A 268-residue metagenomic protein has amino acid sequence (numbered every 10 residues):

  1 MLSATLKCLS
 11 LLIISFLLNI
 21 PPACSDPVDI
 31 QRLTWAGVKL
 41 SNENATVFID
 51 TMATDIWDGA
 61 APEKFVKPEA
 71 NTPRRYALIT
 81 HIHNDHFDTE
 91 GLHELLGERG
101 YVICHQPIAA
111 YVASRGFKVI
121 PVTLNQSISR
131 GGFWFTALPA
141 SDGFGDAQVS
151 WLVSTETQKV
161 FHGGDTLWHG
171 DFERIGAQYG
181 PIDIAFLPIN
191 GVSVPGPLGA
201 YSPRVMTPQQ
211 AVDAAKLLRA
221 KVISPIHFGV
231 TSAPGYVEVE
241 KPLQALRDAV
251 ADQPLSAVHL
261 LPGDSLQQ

Functional and structural regions predicted by a protein language model:
C8-N19: Bacterial N-terminal signal peptides
P21-S25: Sec/Tat signal peptide C-region and signal peptidase I cleavage site
D26, L33, C104-Q158, V250-Q267: Metallo-beta-lactamase
D26-V66, A147-G164: Conserved beta-strand hairpin/beta-sheet module of binuclear metal-dependent hydrolase folds, prominently
N42-I82, T89-E94, G143-G145, W168-G180: Pre-active-site segment of Zn-dependent metallo-hydrolases
I49-D50, R74-D85, I103-Q106, F161-G164 (+3 more regions): Active-site neighborhood of phospho(di)ester-bond hydrolases with catalytic His/Asp-centered motifs
F65-I128: Active-site HxH/HxHxD metal-binding segment of metal-dependent hydrolases
Y101, P107-A110, G170-D264: Cap/insert and terminal regions of metallo-dependent hydrolase folds
